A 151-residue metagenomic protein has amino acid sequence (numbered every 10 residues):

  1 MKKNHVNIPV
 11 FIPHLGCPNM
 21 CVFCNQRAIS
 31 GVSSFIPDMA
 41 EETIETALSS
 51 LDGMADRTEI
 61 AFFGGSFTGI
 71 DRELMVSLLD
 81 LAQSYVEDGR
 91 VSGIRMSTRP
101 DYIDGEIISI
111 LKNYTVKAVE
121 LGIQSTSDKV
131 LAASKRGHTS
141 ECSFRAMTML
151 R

Functional and structural regions predicted by a protein language model:
K2-M39: Canonical Radical SAM [4Fe-4S] cluster-binding loop centered on the CxxxCxxC motif and its immediate flanking residues
H5-N7, A55-E59, G89-G93, V116: A general structural motif
F11, N25, E59-F63, R95-S97: Short, conserved beta-strand segments within well-ordered enzyme catalytic domains that often line or immediately flank
H14-L15, D52-M54, R151: Short glycine/proline-enriched loop/turn "hinge" motifs that connect secondary-structure elements and lie
I29-E42, G64-R151: Conserved non-cysteine loop/helix-boundary elements of the Radical SAM core domain that shape
E45-S66: Short Fe-S-cluster ligation motifs
